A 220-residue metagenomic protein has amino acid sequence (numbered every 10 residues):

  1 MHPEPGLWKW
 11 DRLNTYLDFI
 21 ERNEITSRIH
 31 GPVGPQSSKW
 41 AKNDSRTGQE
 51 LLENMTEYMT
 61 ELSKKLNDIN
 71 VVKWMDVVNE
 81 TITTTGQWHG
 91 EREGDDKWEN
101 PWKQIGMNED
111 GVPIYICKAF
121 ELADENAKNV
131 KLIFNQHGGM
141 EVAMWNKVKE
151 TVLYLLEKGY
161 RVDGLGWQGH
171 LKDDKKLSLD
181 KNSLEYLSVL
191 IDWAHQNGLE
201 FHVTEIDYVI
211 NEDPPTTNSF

Functional and structural regions predicted by a protein language model:
M1-M140, L199, I210-P214: Substrate-binding cleft and catalytic face of glycoside hydrolase catalytic domains, especially the flexible beta-alpha
L17, S38-K64, V130-F220: Non-catalytic scaffold segments within catalytic domains of secreted glycoside hydrolases
